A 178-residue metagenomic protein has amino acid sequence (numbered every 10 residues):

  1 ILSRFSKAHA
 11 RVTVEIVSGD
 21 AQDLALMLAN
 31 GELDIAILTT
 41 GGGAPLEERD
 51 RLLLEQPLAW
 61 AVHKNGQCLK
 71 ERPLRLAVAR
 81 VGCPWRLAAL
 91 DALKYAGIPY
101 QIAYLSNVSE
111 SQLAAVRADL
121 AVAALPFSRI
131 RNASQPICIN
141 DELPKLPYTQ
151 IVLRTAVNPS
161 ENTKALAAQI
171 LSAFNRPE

Functional and structural regions predicted by a protein language model:
I1-A44: Central regulatory/effector-binding core of bacterial HTH transcription factors
T13-G19, P99-V108: Short beta-strand-to-loop elements that line the ligand-binding cleft of bilobed periplasmic-binding protein-like
G19, L33-T39, N107, A123-P126 (+1 more regions): Short beta-strand and adjacent tight-turn residues that come in two discontinuous sequence segments and form the edges
L28-A29, A89, A114-D119: Hydrophobic residues within well-ordered alpha-helices
L38-V81, Y148-N158: Hydrophobic/proline-rich hinge and linker segments of small-molecule sensing/allosteric domains, predominantly
P45-R51, R117-N158: Beta-alpha-beta core module
L74-A96, T163: Secondary-structure junction motif
R154-E178: Extended ligand-binding regions for polar small-molecule ligands
